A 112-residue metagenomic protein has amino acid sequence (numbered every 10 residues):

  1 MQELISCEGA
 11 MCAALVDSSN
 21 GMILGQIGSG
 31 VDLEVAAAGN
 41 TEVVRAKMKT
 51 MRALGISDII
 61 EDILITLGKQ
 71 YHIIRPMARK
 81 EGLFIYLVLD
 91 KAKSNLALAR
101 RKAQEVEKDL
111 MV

Functional and structural regions predicted by a protein language model:
M1-A13, S18-V112: Non-catalytic interaction/Regulatory regions outside core domains
